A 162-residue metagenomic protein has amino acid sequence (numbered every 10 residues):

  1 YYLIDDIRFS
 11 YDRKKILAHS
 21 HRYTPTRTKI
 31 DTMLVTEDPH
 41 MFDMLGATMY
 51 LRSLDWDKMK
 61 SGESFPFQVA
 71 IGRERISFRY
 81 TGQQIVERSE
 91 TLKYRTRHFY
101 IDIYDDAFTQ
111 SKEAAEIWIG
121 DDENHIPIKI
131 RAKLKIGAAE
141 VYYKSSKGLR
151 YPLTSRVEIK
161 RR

Functional and structural regions predicted by a protein language model:
Y1-M59: Contiguous hydrophobic, core-forming segments of folded domains
Y1-R13, S53-R162: Acidic, serine/threonine-rich low-complexity disordered tracts
